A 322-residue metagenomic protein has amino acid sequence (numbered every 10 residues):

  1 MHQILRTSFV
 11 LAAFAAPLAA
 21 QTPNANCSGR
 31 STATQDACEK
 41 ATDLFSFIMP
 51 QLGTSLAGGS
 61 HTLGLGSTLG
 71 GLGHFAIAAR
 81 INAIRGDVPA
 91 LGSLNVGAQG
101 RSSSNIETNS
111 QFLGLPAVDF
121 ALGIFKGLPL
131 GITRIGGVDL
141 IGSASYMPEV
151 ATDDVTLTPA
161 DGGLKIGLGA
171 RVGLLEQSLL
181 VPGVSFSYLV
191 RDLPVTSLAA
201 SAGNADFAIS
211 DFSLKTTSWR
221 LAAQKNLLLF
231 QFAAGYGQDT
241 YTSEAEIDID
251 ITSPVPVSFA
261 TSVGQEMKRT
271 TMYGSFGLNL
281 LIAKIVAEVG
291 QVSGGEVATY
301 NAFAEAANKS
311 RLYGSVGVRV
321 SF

Functional and structural regions predicted by a protein language model:
Q21-G163, L175: Transmembrane beta-barrel domains of Gram-negative outer membranes and organellar outer membranes
F75-A79, F120, L140-A144, A170 (+6 more regions): Membrane-embedded beta-strand positions of outer-membrane beta-barrel proteins
I81-R85, I124, A144-V150, L174 (+6 more regions): Transmembrane beta-strands of outer-membrane beta-barrel pores
P89-L94, M147-P159, V195-A205, S243-S253 (+2 more regions): Outer-membrane beta-barrel translocator domains and adjoining extracellular loop/strand segments of Gram-negative
T108-F112, T156-L164, D206-K215, S262-K268 (+1 more regions): Replace "Gram-negative outer membrane beta-barrel proteins" with "bacterial and organellar outer membrane beta-barrel
G127-L130, V138, Q177-V181, L229-F232 (+1 more regions): Repeated loop/turn-to-beta-strand initiation elements of outer-membrane beta-barrel proteins
L179-K268, Y273: Detector for outer-membrane/organellar transmembrane beta-barrel domains, recognizing the amphipathic beta-strand
F276, K309-F322: Outer-membrane beta-barrel "beta-signal"
